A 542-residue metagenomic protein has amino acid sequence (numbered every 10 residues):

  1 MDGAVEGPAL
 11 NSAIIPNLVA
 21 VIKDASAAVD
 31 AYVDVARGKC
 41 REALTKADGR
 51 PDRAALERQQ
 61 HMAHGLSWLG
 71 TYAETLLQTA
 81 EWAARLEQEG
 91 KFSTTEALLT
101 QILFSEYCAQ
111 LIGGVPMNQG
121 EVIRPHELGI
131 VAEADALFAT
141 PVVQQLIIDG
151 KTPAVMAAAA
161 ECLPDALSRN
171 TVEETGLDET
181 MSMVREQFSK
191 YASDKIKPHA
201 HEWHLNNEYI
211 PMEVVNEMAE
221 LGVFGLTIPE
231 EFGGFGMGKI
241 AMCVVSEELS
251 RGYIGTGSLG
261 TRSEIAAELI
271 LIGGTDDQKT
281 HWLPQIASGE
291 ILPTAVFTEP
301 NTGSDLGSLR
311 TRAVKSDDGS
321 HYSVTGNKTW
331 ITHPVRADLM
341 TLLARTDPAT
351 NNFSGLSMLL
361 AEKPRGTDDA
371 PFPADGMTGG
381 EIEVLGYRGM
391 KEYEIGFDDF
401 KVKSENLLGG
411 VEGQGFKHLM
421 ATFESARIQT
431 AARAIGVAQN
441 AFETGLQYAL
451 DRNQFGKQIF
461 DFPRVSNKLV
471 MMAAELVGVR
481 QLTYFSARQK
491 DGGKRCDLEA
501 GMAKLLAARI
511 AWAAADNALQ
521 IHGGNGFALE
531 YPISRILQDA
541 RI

Functional and structural regions predicted by a protein language model:
M1-G252, T256, T261, G273-G274 (+6 more regions): Alpha-helical interface subdomain recognition
G289-F297: A short, Trp-centered hydrophobic/proline-enriched beta-strand micro-motif
N301-S304, W330-H333, A349-T350, E383-K391: Short Gly/Pro-enriched turn/cap motifs at secondary-structure boundaries
G303, T329-P334, A426-Q429, R541-I542: Glycine-rich phosphate/pyrophosphate-binding beta-alpha loops
T311-K315: A structural signal for short hydrophobic beta-strand segments in well-ordered beta-sheet cores
S320-M377: A short core secondary-structure module
T367-D399: Flexible, small-/acidic-enriched active-site or ligand-binding loops
I395, D399-K417: Long, acidic (Asp/Glu-rich), low-complexity accessory segments flanking structured domains
